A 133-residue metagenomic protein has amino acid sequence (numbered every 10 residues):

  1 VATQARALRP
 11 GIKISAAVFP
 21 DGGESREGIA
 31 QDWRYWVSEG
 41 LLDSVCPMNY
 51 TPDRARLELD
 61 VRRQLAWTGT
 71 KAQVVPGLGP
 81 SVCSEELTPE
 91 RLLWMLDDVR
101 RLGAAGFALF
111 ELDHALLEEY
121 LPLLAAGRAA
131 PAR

Functional and structural regions predicted by a protein language model:
V1-A5, T68, V99: Hydrophobic, Leu/Ile/Phe/Ala-enriched alpha-helical segments that form helix-helix packing faces
V1-I29, Q73-V82: Aromatic-lined carbohydrate-recognition surfaces of secreted/lumenal glycan-active proteins
Q4-L8, E39, M48: Short hydrophobic alpha-helical module
D32-W33: Short, glycine/polar-rich helix-capping loops at beta-to-alpha or helix-loop-helix junctions that flank or form
L41-E58, Q64, T70-R133: Substrate-binding cleft of secreted/luminal carbohydrate-active enzymes
